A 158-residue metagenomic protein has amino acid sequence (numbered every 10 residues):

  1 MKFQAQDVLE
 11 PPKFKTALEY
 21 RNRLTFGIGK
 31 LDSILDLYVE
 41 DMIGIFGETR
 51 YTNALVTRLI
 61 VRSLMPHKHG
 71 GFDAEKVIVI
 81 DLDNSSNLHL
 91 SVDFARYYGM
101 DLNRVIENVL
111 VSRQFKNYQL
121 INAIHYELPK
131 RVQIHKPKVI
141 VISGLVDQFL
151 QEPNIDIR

Functional and structural regions predicted by a protein language model:
M1-D101: The Walker A/P-loop phosphate-binding site
A74-N154: Conserved inter-motif catalytic segment of the P-loop NTP-binding fold
D156-R158: Charged helix-capping and loop-helix junction motifs
